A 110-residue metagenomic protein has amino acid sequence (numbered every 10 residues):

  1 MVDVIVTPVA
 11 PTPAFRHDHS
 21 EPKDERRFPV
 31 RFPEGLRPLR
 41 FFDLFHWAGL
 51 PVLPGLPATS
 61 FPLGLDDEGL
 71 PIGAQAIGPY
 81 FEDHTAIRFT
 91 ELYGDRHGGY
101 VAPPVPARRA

Functional and structural regions predicted by a protein language model:
M1-L53, P104-R109: Serine-dependent amide/ester hydrolase catalytic core
R40, W47, V52-A110: Structural helix-boundary/capping segments
